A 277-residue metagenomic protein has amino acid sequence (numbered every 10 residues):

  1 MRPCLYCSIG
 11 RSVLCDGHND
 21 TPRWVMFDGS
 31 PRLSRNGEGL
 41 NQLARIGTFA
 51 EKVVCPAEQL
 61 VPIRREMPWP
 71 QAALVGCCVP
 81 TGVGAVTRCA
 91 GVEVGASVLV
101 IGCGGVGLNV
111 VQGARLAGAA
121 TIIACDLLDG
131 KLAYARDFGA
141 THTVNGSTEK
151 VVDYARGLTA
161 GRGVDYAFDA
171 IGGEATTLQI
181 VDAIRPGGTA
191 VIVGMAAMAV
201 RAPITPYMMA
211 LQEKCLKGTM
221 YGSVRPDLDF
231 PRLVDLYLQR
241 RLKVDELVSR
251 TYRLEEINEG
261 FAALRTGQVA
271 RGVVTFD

Functional and structural regions predicted by a protein language model:
M1-Q59: Glycine-rich phosphate/adenylate-binding loop and adjacent beta-alpha elements of nucleotide- or dinucleotide-binding
C4, I63, G82, A114 (+9 more regions): Residue-level signal for nonpolar/aromatic packing positions in well-ordered secondary structure
E51, E58-L60, R64-E149, D153: Mid-domain Rossmann-like dinucleotide-binding core that forms the NAD(H)/NADP(H) cofactor-binding site
K52, L99-C103, A124-C125, V144 (+4 more regions): Glycine- and other small-residue-rich loops at beta-strand/loop junctions that grip anionic moieties
V61, L99, I123, T189-V191 (+2 more regions): Structural detector of well-ordered beta-strand residues that form the stable sheet scaffold of enzyme domains
A90-V94, A117, L127-D129, A133-C215: Glycine-rich cofactor phosphate-binding loops and adjacent beta1-alpha1 units of small-molecule cofactor enzyme domains
L178-D182, D227-D277: C-terminal hydrophobic helical "lid"/dimerization subdomain of Rossmann-like NAD(P)H-dependent oxidoreductases
G188-V191, P203-E246: Rossmann-fold dehydrogenase core element
